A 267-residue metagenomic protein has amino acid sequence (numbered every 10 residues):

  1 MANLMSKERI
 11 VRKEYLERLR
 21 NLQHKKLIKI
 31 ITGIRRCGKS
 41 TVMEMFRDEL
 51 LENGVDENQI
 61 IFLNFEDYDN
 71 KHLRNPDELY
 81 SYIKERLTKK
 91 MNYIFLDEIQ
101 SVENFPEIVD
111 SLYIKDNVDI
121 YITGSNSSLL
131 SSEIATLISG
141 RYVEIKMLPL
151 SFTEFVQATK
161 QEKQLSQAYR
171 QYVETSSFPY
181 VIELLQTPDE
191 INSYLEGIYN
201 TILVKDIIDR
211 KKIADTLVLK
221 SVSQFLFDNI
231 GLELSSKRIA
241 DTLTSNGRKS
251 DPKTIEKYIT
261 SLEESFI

Functional and structural regions predicted by a protein language model:
E8-H24: Pre-Walker A adenine-sensing motif
I31: Hydrophobic anchor at the beta1->P-loop junction of P-loop NTPases
K39: Conserved lysine of the Walker
V42: Hydrophobic positions on the alpha1 helix immediately C-terminal to the Walker A/P-loop
I61-N92: Short glycine-rich substrate-engagement loop in P-loop NTPases that contacts/grips substrate
D119-S125, K146: Structural recognition of the conserved hydrophobic beta-strand(s) that form the central parallel beta-sheet of P-loop
S128-E144, T159-K160: Short regulatory helix/loop adjacent to the ATP-binding pocket of P-loop NTPases
P188, N192-I267: Accessory nucleic acid-recognition modules appended to NTPase machines
